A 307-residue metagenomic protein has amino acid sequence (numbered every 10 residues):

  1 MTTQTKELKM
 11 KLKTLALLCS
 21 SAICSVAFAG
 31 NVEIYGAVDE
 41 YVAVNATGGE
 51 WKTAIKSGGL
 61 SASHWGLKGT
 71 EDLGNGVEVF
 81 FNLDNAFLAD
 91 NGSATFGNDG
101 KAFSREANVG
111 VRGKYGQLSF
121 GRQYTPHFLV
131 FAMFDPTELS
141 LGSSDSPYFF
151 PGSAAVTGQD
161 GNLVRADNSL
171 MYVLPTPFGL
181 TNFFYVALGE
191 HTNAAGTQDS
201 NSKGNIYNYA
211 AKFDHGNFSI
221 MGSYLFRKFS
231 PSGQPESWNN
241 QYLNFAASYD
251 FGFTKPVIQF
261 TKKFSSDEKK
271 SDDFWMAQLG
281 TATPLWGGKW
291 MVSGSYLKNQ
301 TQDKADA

Functional and structural regions predicted by a protein language model:
M1-N31: Gram-negative bacterial Sec-dependent N-terminal signal peptides
T2-K11, A54, F120, F253 (+2 more regions): Generic N-terminal leader/processing signal
L17-C19, G74, F218: A periodicity- and composition-biased signal for non-globular, repetitive helical segments
G30-V44, T53-E190, K212-G216: Outer membrane beta-barrel
V42-E50, F87-S93, P126-V130, E190-G196 (+4 more regions): Gram-negative outer-membrane beta-barrel proteins
H191-S200, I206-N208: Extracellular/periplasmic Venus flytrap/periplasmic-binding protein
S202, Y207-A307: Detector for outer-membrane/organellar transmembrane beta-barrel domains, recognizing the amphipathic beta-strand
